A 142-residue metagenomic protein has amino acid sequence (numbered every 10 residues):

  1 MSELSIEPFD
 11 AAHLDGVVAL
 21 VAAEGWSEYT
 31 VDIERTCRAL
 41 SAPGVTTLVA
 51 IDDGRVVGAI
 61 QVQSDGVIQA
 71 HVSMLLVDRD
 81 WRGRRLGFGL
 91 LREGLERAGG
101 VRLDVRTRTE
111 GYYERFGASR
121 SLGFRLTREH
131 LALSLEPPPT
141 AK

Functional and structural regions predicted by a protein language model:
E3-V17: A short beta-loop-alpha structural element at the N-terminal edge of CoA-dependent acyl/N-acetyltransferase catalytic
F9, L75-V77, T109: Hydrophobic adenine-recognition pocket in adenosine-nucleotide-binding enzymes
V17, V72, L103-V105: Generic structural signal for conserved hydrophobic packing positions in ordered secondary structure
E24-D52: Active-site rim helix/loop that mediates acceptor-substrate recognition in acyltransferases
V49, R55-S64, Q69-L76: Conserved beta-strand in the GNAT
V77, G83-E96: Conserved acetyl-CoA-binding loop-helix of GNAT-fold acetyltransferases
F88, L103-A132: Conserved active-site alpha-helix within GNAT-family acetyltransferase domains
